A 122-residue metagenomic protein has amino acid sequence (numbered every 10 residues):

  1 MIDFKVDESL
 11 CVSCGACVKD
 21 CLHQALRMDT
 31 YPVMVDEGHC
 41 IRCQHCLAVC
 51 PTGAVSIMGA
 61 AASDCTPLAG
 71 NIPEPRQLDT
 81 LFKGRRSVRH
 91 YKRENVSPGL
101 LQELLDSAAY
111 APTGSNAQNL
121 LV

Functional and structural regions predicted by a protein language model:
I2-A16, D20-V122: N-terminal amphipathic, basic helical "cap/leader" segment at the start of enzyme domains
